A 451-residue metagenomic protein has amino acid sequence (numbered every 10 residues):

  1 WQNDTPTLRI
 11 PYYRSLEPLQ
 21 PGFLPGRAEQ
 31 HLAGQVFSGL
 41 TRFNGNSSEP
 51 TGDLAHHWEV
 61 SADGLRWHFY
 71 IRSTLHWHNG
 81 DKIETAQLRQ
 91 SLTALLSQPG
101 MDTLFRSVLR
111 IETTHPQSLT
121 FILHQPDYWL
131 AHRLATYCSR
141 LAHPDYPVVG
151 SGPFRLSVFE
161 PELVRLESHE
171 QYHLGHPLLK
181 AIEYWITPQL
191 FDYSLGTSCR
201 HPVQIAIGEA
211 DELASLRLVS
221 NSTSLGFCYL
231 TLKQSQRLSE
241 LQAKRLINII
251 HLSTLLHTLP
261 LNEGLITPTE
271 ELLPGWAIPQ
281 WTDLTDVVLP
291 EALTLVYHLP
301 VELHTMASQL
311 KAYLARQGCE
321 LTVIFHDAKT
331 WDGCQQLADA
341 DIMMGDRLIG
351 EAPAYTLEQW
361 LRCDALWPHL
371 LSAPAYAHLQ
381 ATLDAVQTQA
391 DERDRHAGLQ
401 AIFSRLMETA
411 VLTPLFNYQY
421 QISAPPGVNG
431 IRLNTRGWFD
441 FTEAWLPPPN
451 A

Functional and structural regions predicted by a protein language model:
Y12-V60, T93: N-terminal lobe/hinge region of extracytoplasmic solute-binding protein
P25, H57-G100: Aromatic- and charge-enriched surface segment that lines or borders ligand/interaction sites
M101-D145, S151-V158: Surface-exposed binding/hinge segments that line and control ligand-binding clefts or catalytic entry sites
Q171-E212: Ligand-site clamp/hinge motif
K233-A277, L406-E408: Periplasmic-binding protein-like
Q317-R362: Periplasmic binding protein-like
Q359-P425: Extracytoplasmic/peripheral linker and loop segments enriched in polar/acidic and small residues with frequent Thr/Pro
A424-A451: Long beta-strand-rich cores associated with HINT superfamily self-processing modules
